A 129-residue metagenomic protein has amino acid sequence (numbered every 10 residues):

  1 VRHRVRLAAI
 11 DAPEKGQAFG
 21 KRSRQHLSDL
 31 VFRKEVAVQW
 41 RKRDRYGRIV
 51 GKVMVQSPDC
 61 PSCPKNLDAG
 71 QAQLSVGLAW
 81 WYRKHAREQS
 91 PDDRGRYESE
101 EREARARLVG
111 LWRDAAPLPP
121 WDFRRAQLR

Functional and structural regions predicted by a protein language model:
V1-R129: Small beta-barrel nucleic-acid-binding modules, primarily SNase/OB-fold domains and secondarily Tudor-like barrels
